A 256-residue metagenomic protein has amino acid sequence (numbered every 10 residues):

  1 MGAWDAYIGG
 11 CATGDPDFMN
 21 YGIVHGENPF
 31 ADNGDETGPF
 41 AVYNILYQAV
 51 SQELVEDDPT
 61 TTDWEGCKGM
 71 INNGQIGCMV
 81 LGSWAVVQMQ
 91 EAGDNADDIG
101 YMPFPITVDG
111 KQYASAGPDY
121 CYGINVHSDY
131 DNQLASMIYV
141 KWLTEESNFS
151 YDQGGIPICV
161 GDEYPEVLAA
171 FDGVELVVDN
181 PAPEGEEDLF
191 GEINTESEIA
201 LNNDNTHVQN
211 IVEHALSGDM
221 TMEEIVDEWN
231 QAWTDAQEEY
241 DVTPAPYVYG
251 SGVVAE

Functional and structural regions predicted by a protein language model:
M1-P29, I76: Extracytoplasmic/periplasmic solute-binding protein
Y21-T60: Glycine-centered hinge/linker elements that transmit conformational signals in sensory and ligand-binding systems
Q52, E91-I158: Extracytoplasmic/periplasmic substrate-recognition and gating elements
D58-N72: Short helix-initiation/N-cap motifs at beta->coil->alpha
W64, L81-V86, P118-Y120: Beta->alpha turn/N-cap motifs
N72-L81, D97: Alpha-to-beta junction loops
V178-E238: C-terminal capping/gating helix-and-loop segments adjacent to ligand/active sites or protein-protein/ligand interfaces
E238-E256: Short, low-complexity disordered leader/linker segments with a strong preference for bacterial N-terminal type II
